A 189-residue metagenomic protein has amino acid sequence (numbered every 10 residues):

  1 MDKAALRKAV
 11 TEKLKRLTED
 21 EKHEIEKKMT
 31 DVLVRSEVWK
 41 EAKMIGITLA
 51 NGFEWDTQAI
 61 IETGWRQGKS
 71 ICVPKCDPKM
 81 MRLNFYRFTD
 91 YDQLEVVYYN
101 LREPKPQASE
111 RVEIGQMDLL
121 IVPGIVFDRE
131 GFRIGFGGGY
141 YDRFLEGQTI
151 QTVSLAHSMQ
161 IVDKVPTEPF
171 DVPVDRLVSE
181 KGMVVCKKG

Functional and structural regions predicted by a protein language model:
M1-G115: N-terminal active-site beta-alpha-beta segment that forms phosphate/nucleotide-binding and substrate-recognition loops
K79-G189: Conserved phosphate- and dinucleotide-binding cores of soluble alpha/beta proteins, encompassing both enzyme active
